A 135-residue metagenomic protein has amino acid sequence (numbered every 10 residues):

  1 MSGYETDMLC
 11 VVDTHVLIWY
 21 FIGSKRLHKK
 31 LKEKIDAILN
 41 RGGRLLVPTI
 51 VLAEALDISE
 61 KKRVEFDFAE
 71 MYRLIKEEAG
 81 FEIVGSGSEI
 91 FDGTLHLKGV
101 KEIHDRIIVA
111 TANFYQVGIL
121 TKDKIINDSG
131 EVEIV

Functional and structural regions predicted by a protein language model:
M1-L9, A37, E78, V109-V135: Acidic, PIN/NYN-like endoribonuclease modules and their adjacent C-terminal/linker elements
M1-V47, K61-R73, S129: Short, well-structured N-terminal submotif of metal-dependent ribonuclease cores
D13, V47-P48, K101-E102, D123-K124 (+1 more regions): Histidine- and aromatic-rich ligand-binding microenvironments
V16-L17, V51-L52, I90, I108 (+1 more regions): Alpha-helix capping/helix-boundary segments
I18-Y20, E54-I58, D92-L95: A short acidic, helix-capping loop that chelates divalent metal ions and anchors anionic groups
G80-K122: Active-site neighborhoods of divalent-metal-dependent phosphate/nucleic-acid chemistry enzymes
